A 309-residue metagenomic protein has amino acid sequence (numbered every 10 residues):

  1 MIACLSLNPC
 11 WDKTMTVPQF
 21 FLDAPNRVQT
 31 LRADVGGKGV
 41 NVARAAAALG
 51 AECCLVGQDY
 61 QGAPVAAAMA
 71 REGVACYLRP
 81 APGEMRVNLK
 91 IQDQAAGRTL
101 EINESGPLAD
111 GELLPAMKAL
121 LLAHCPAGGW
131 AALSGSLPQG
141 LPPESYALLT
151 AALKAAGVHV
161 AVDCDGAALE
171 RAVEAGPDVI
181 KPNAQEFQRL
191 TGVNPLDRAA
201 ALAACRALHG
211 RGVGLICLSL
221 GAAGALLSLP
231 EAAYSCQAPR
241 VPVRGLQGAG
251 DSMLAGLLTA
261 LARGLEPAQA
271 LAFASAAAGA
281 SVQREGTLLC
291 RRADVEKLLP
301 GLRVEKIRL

Functional and structural regions predicted by a protein language model:
M1-D23: Positively charged, low-complexity intrinsically disordered leader regions
L5-L7, G57, Y77-L78, A132-L133 (+3 more regions): General beta-strand structural signal in soluble alpha/beta enzymes
R27-M85, L298-G301: Substrate-binding N-lobe of the ribokinase-like
R44, L89-I91, G224-S228: Short beta-strand scaffold segments in enzyme catalytic cores
A47, K154, A262: Gly/Ala-rich phosphate-binding loop of Rossmann-like dinucleotide-binding domains, activating on the conserved
P80, I91-A127: Conserved phosphate-binding/catalytic loop of the ribokinase/pfkB sugar-kinase fold
P143-E231: Conserved phosphate/ATP/ADP-binding segment of small-molecule kinases
E170, R198-L309: Conserved phosphate-binding/catalytic region of the ribokinase-like
